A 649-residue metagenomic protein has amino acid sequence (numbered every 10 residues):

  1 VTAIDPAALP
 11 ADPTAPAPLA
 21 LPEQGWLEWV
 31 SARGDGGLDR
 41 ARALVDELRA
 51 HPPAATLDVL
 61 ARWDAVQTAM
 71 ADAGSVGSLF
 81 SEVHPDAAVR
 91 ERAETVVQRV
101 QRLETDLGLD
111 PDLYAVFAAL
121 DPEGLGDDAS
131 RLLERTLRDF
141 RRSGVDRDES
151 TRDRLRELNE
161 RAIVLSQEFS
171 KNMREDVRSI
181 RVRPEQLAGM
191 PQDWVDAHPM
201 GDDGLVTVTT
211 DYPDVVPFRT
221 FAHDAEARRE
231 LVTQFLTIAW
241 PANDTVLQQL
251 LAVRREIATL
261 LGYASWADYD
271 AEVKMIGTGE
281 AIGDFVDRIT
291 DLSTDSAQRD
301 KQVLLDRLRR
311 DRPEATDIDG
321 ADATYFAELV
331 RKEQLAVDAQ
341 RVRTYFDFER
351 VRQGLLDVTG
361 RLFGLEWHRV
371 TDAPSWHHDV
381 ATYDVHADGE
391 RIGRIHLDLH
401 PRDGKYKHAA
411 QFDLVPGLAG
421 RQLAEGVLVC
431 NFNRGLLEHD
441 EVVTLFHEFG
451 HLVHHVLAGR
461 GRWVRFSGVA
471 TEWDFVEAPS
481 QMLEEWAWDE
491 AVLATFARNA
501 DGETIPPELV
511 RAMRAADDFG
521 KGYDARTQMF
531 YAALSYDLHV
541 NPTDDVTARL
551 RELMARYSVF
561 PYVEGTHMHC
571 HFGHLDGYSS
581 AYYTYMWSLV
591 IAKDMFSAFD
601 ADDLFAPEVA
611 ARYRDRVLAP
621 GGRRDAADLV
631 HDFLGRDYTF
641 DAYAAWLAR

Functional and structural regions predicted by a protein language model:
T2-A41, S78, E82-P85, V89-G277 (+4 more regions): His/Asp/Glu-rich acidic catalytic environments and adjacent acidic regulatory segments
T2-E28, A32, G36, L205 (+11 more regions): C-terminal, non-catalytic "cap/extension" segments appended to globular domains
L19-Q24, S81-E82, V232-W240, Y269-V273 (+9 more regions): Glycine- and acidic
S31, T56, L103, G126 (+25 more regions): Hydrophobic alpha-helical scaffolding
L38-G124, R526-A532, Y536-Y562, T566 (+1 more regions): C-terminal non-catalytic alpha-helical accessory regions
T68-L79, E134, R138, T233 (+3 more regions): Short, hydrophobic/amphipathic alpha-helical patches that form generic packing surfaces within helical domains
D128, L132-L133, K171, D176-T209 (+8 more regions): Active-site-proximal, well-structured secondary-structure segments within enzyme catalytic domains
R255, R434-H455, S480: Active-site recognition of the HExxH zinc-binding catalytic motif
